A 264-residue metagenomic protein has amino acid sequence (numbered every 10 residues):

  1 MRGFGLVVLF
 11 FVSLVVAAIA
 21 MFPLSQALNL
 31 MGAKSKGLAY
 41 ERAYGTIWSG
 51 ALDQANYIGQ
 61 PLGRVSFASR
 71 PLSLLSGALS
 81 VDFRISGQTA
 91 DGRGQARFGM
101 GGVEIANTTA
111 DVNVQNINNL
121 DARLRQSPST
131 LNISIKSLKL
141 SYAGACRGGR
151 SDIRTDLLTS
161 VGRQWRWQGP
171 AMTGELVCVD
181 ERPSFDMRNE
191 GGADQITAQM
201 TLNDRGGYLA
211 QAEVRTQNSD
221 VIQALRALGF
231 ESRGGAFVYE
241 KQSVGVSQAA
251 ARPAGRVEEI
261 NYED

Functional and structural regions predicted by a protein language model:
R2-P23: Hydrophobic membrane-insertion alpha-helices, especially the h-region of bacterial N-terminal signal peptides
F4-V7, A33, W167-D264: Extended terminal
L24-G45: Alpha-helical transmembrane signal-anchor/signal-peptide segments
L28-S35, Y57-G59, D82-G87, V161-Q168 (+1 more regions): Short, solvent-exposed secondary-structure boundary motifs
L38-S127, K136-L138: N-terminal beta-strand/beta-hairpin edge segment
A68-L72, R97-G101, A143, V177 (+1 more regions): Short beta-strand micro-motifs enriched in acidic
V81, G149-S151, A210: Transmembrane beta-strands of outer-membrane beta-barrel proteins
S127, N132-Q199: Solvent-exposed beta-strand/coil patches in large extracellular/periplasmic or lumenal scaffold regions
